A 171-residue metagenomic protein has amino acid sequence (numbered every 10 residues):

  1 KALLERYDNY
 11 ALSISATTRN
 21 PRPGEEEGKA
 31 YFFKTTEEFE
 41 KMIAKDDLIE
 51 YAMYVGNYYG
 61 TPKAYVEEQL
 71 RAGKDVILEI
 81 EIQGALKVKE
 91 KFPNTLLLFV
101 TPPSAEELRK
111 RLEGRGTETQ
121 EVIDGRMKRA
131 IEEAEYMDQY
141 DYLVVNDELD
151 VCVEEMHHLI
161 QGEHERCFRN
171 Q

Functional and structural regions predicted by a protein language model:
K1-N9: A conserved segment at the C-terminal end of the G1
E5, G24, E68-R71, K89-P93 (+1 more regions): Conserved catalytic network of the ASCE P-loop NTPase/AAA+ motor domain
L12, F39, I77, A130 (+1 more regions): Residue-level signature of catalytic and energy-coupling elements of molecular machines, predominantly ATP/GTP-dependent
S13, F32, L96-L98, Y142-V144: Hydrophobic/aromatic beta-strand patches that form the interior of the parallel beta-sheet core in alpha/beta enzyme
S15-V76, Q83: ATP-dependent small-molecule kinase phosphotransfer cores that center on conserved nucleotide phosphate-binding segments
R22-P23, L86-V88, A105-R111, V151-E155: Switch/connector loops and helix/strand junctions flanking conserved nucleotide-binding motifs in nucleotide-processing
V76-E81, E90-G114: Conserved phosphate-donor/acceptor-positioning beta-strand/loop module used by diverse small-molecule
N94, K110, G114-E118, E132-Q171: NTP-dependent small-molecule kinase module
